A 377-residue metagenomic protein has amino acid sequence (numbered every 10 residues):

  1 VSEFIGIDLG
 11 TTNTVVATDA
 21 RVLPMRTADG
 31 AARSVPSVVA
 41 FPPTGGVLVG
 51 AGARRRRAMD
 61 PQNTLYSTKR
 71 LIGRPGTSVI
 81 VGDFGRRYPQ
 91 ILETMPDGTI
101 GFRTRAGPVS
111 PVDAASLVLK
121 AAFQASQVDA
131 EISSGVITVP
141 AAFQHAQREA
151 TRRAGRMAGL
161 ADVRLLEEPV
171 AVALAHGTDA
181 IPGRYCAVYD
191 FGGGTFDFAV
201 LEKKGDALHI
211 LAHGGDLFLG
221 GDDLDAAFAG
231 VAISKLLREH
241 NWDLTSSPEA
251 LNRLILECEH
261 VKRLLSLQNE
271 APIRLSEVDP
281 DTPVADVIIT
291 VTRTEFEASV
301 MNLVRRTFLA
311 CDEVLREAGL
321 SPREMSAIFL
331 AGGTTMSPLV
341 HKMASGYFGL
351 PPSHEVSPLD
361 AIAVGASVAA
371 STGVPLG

Functional and structural regions predicted by a protein language model:
V1-D83, L92-M95, P108, V112 (+2 more regions): Oxyanion-binding/catalytic loops of NTP- or PPi-dependent enzymes
R87-F102: Short acidic, low-complexity segments enriched in Ser/Thr/Gly/Pro
F102-R103, V291: Short glycine/proline-rich turn/loop motifs
